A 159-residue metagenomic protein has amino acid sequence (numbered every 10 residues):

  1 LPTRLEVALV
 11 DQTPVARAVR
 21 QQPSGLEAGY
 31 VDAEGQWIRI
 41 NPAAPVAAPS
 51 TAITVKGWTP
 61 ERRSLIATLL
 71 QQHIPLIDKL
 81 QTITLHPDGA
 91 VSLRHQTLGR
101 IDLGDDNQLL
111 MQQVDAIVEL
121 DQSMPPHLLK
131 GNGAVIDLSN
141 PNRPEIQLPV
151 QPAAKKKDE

Functional and structural regions predicted by a protein language model:
P2-E159: Charged, solvent-exposed interaction patches on well-folded alpha/beta domains that mediate macromolecular contacts
